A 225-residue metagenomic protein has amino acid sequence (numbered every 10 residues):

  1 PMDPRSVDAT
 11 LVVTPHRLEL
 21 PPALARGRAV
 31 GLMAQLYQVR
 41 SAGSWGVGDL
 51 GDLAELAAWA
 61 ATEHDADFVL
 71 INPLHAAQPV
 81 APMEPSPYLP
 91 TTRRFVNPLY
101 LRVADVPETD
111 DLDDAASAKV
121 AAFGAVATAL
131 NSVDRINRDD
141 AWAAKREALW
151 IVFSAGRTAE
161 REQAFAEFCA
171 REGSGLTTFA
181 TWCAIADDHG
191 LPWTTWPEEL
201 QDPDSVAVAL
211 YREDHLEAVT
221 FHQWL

Functional and structural regions predicted by a protein language model:
P1-R5, T10-L225: Acidic/aromatic-lined carbohydrate-recognition and catalytic surfaces of CAZymes acting on diverse glycans
